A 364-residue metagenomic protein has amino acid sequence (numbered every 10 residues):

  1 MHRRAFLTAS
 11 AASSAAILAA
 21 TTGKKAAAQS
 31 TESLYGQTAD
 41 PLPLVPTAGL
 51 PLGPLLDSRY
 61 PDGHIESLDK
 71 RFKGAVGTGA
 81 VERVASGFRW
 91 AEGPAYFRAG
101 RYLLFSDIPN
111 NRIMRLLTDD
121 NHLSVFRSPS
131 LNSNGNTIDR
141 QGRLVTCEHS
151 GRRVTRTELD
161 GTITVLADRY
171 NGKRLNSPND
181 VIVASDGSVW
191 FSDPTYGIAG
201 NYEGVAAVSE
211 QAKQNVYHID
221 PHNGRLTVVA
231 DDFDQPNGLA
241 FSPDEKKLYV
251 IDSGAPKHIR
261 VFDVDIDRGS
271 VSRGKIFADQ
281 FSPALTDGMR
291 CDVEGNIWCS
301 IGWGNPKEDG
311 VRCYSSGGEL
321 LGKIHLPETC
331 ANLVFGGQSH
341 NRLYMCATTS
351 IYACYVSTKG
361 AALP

Functional and structural regions predicted by a protein language model:
M1-S14: N-terminal secretory signal peptides and thylakoid transit peptides that target proteins across membranes
D40-G79: Blade/loop signatures of beta-propeller domains
K70-S86, H122-P129, D160-G172, H218-Q235 (+2 more regions): Blade-edge beta-strand/turn elements of extracellular beta-propeller and related beta-sheet repeat scaffolds
A80, S86-Y102, P129-E148, R153 (+7 more regions): Beta-rich, blade/repeat-based domains predominating in secreted/periplasmic proteins but also intracellular
L104-N121: Beta-propeller domains
I108-P109, S150, A199-A212, G254-K257 (+1 more regions): Short, solvent-exposed loop/turn segments at conserved positions within beta-propeller repeat blades
R112-M114, R153-T155, N215-Y217, H258-R260 (+2 more regions): A short loop-to-beta-strand structural motif that recurs across blades of beta-propeller domains
F262-G269, V356-A361: Short loop/turn segments immediately following beta-strands, especially the blade-tip and inter-blade linker loops
